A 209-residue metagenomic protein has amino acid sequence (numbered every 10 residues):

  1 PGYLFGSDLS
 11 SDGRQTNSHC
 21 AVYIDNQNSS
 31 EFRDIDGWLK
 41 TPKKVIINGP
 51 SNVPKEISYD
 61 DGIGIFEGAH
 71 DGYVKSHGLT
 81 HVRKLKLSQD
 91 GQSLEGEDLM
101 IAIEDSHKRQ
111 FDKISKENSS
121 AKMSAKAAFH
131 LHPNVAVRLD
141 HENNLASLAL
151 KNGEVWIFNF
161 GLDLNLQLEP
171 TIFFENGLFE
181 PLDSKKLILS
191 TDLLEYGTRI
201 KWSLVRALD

Functional and structural regions predicted by a protein language model:
Y3-G6: Glycine-rich phosphate/pyrophosphate-binding beta-alpha loops
D8-D209: CBM-like, beta-strand-rich accessory domains located in the C-terminal region of large, secreted polysaccharide-active
